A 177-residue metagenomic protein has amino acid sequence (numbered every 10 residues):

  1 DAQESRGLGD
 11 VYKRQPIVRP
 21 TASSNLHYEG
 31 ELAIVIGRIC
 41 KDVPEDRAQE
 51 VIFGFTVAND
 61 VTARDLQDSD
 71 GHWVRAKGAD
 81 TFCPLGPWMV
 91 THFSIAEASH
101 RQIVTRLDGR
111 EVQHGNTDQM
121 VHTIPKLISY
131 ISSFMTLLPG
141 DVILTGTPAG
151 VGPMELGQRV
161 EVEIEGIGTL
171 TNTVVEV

Functional and structural regions predicted by a protein language model:
D1-Y12: Single conserved hydrophobic/aromatic residue that forms the stacking wall/gate of nucleotide- or nucleobase-binding
R6, A22-S23, Y28-E31, E50-F53 (+3 more regions): Short coil/turn connectors at secondary-structure junctions
G9, R64-V177: Catalytic-pocket segment enriched in acidic/His residues
K13, P20, V35-G37, A58 (+3 more regions): Short beta-strand-to-turn element immediately C-terminal to the catalytic PLP-Schiff-base lysine in fold type I
I17-L26, C40-R47, H72-K77, T91-I95 (+1 more regions): A generic local secondary-structure boundary/capping motif
V18-A22, G30, I36-C40, I103-T105 (+1 more regions): Hydrophobic beta-sheet segments that form the core/acyl-binding groove of ACP/CoA-dependent acyl-chain-processing
E29-E31, I36-A58: RNA pseudouridine synthases
